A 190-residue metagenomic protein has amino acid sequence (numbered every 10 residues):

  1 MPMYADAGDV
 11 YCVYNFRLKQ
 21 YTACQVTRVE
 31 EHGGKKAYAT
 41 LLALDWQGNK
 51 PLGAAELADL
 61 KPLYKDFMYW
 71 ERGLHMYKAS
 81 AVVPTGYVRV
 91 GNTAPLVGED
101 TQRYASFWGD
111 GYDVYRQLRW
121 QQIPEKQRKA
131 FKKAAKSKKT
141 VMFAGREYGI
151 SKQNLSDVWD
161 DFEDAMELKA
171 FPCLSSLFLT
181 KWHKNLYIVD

Functional and structural regions predicted by a protein language model:
P2-N15: Short coil-to-beta transition motif at edge beta-strands of beta-rich domains
V13-F16, V29, V189: A generic structural motif
K19-Q20, K35: Short acidic/glycine-enriched loop/turn segments that link adjacent beta-strands
Q20-E30: Short beta-strand-centered aromatic/proline hotspots
H32-A43: Short, solvent-exposed secondary-structure boundary/capping segments
Q47-D190: Intrinsically disordered, low-complexity, charged/polar segments
